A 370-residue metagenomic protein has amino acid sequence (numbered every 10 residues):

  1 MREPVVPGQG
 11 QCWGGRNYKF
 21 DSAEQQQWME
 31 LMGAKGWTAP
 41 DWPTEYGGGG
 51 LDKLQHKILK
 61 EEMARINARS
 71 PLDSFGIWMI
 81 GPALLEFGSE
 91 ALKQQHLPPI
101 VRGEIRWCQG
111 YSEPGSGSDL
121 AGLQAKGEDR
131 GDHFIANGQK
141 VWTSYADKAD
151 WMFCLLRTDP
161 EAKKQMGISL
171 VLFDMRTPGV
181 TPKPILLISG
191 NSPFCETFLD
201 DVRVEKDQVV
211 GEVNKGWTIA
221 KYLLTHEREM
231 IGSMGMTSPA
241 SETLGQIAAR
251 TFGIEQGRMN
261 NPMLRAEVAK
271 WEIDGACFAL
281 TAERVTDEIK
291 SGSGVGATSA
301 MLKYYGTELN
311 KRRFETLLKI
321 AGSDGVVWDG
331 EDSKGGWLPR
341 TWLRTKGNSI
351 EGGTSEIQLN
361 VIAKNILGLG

Functional and structural regions predicted by a protein language model:
M1-F75, A91-R102, M230-G232, Q246-I247 (+7 more regions): Amphipathic, small/basic residue-rich leader segments at the start of a protein or domain
Q9-R16, G253, R258-R265, A276-E331: C-terminal helix-coil-helix/basic helical segment that borders enzyme active sites and/or dimer interfaces and provides
L54, I58, M79, N214 (+3 more regions): Glycine-rich phosphate/cofactor-binding loops in nucleotide/flavin-utilizing enzymes
L72-A91, G117: N-terminal glycine-rich flavin-associated loop
G103-Y111, L155: A short, Trp-centered hydrophobic/proline-enriched beta-strand micro-motif
A125-E128: A structural signal for short hydrophobic beta-strand segments in well-ordered beta-sheet cores
D132-H133, N137-K183: A short core secondary-structure module
V180-L280, N348, K364: Glycine-rich beta->alpha junctions and the first turn(s) of the following alpha-helix
